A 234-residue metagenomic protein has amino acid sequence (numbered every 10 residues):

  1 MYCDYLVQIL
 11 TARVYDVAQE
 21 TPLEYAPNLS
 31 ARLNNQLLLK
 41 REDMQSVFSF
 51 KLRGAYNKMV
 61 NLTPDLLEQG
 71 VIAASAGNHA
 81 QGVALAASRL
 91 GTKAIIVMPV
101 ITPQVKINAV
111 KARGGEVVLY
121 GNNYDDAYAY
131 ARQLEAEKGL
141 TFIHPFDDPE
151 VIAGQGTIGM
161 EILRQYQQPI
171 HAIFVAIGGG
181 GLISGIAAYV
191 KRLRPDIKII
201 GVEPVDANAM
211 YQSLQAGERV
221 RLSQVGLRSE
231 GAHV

Functional and structural regions predicted by a protein language model:
M1-V234: PLP-dependent amino-acid enzyme catalytic core
